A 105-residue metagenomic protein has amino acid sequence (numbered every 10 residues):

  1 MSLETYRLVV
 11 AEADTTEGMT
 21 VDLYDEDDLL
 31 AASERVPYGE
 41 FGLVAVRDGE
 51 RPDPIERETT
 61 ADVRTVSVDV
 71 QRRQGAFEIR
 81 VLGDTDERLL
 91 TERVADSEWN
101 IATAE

Functional and structural regions predicted by a protein language model:
M1-E105: Acidic, polar-rich N-terminal leader regions of halophilic archaeal proteins
